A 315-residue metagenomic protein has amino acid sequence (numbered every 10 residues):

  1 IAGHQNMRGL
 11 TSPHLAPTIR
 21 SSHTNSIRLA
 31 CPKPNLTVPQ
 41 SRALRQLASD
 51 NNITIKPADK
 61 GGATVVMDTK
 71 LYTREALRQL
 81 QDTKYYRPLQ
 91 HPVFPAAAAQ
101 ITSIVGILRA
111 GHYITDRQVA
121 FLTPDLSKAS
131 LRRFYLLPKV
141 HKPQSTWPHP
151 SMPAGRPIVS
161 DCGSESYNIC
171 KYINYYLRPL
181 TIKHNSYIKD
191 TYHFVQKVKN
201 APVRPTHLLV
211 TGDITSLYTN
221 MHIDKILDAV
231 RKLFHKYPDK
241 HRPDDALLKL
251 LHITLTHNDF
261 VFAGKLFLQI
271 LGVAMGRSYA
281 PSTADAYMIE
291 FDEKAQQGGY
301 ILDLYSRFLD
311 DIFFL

Functional and structural regions predicted by a protein language model:
I1-Y135, K139: Non-catalytic, polymerase-adjacent accessory regions of viral genome-replication enzymes
M7, P13-A16, S21, N25 (+21 more regions): Short amphipathic alpha-helical interaction elements and helix-loop-helix interfaces that mediate dimerization
R20-R28, T54-P57, Q81, K139-R156 (+3 more regions): Surface-exposed beta-strand-to-loop junctions that form interaction patches on eukaryotic regulatory domains
Q40-S41, T73-R74, A98-I101, F134 (+6 more regions): Alpha-helix initiation and N-capping motif
A43-R45, T123-S127, T146-H149, V198-A201 (+2 more regions): Beta-strand elements of modular eukaryotic interaction domains
S49, K128-L131, M152, R204-T206 (+2 more regions): A short, polar/charged loop/turn motif at coil->beta-strand junctions and beta-hairpin connectors
L131-N185, T215-M221, F267-A295: Conserved pre-motif C helix in the palm subdomain of viral-like polymerases
Y187-I188, H193-Q196, N200-L315: Conserved polymerase palm-domain catalytic core
